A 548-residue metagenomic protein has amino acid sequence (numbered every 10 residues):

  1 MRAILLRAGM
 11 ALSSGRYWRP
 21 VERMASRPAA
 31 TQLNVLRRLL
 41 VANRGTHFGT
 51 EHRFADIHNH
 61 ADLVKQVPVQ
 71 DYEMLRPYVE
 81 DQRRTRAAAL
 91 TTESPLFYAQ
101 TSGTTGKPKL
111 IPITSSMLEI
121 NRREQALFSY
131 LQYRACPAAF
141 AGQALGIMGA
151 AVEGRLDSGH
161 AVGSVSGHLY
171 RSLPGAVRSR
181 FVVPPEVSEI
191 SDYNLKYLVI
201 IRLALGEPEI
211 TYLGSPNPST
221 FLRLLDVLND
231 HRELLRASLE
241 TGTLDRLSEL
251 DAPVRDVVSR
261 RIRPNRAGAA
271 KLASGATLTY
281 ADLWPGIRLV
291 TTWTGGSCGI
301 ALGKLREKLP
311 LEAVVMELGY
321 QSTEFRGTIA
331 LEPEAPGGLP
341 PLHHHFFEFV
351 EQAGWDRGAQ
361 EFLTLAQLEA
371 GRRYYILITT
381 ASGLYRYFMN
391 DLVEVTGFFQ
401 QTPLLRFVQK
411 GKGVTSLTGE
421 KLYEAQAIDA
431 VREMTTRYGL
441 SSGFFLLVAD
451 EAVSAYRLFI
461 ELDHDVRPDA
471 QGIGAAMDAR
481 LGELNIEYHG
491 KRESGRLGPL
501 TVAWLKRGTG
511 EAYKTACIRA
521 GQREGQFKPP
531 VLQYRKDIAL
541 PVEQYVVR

Functional and structural regions predicted by a protein language model:
M1-A55, L63-V67, Y78-D81, L156-R548: Active-site glycine/GP-rich loop and adjacent strand/helix microenvironment that borders small-molecule binding pockets
N34-Y98, L110, I120, L127-A135 (+2 more regions): Active-site diphosphate/adenylate-binding microenvironment
Y98-P112, L224, V502: Conserved adenylation A10 loop of the ANL superfamily
K107, L131-R134, D230-E233: Alpha-helix capping at helix-to-loop junctions
P112, L118-N121, V315, Q321-T323: Long, hydrophobic, well-ordered secondary-structure blocks that form the structural core and pocket-lining surfaces
T114-I120, F128-S129, D192, P208 (+1 more regions): Beta-propeller domains
A141-A150: Carboxylate/His-rich catalytic cores and anion/metal-binding grooves
